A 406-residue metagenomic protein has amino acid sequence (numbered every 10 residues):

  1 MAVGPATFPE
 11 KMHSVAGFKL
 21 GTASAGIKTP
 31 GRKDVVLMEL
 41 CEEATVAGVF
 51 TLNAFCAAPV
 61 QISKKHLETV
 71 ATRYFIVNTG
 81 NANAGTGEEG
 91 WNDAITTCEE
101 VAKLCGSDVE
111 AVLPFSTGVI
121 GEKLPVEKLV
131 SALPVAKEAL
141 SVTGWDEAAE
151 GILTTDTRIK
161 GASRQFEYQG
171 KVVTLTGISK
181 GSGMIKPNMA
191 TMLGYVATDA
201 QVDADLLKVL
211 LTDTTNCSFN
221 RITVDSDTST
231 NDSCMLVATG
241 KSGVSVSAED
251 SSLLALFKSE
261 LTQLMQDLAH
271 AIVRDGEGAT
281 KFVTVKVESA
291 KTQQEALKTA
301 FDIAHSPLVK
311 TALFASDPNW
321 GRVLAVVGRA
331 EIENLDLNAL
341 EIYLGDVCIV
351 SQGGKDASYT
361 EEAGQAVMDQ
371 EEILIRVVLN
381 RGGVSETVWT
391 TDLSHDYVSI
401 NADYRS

Functional and structural regions predicted by a protein language model:
A2-I95, A102-S406: A structural signal for small-residue-enriched, beta-sheet-centric alpha/beta enzyme cores and oligomeric scaffold folds
